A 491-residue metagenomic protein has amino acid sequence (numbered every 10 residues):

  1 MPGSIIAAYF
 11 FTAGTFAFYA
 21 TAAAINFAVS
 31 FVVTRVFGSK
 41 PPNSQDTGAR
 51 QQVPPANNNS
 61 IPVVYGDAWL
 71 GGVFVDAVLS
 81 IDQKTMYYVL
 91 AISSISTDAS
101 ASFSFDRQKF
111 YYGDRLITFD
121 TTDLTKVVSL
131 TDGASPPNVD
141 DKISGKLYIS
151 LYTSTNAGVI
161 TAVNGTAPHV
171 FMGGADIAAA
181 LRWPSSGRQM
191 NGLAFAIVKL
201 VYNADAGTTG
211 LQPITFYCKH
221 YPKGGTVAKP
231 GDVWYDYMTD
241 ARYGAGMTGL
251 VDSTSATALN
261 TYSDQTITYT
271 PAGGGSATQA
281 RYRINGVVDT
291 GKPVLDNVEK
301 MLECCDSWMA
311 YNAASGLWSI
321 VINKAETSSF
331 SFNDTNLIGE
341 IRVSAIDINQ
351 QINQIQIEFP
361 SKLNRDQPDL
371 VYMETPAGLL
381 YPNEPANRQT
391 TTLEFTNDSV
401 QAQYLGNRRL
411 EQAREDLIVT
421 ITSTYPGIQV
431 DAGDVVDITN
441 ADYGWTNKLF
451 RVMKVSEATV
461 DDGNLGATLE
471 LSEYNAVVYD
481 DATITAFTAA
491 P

Functional and structural regions predicted by a protein language model:
P2-F10, F18-K300, E394-V400: Polar, S/T/G-rich
K40-A91, N285-G286, I320-Q389, G466 (+1 more regions): Surface-exposed, non-catalytic interaction/assembly patches
P41-Q45, T248-S253, A310-K324, I428-V430 (+1 more regions): Short, glycine/acidic-rich hinge or "gate" loops at secondary-structure transitions that mediate conformational
K109, D306-A310, S315-S319, Q356 (+3 more regions): Beta-sheet entry/capping signal
V128, S135, L147-Y148, W318-S319 (+2 more regions): A generic structural motif
A280-N285, D289-E326, D434: Mobile, glycine-rich extracellular loop/lid and propeptide segments that shape or gate substrate/ligand access
I338, A432-P491: Acidic, low-complexity/disordered segments
D366-A458: Long hydrophobic segments that form regular secondary structure
